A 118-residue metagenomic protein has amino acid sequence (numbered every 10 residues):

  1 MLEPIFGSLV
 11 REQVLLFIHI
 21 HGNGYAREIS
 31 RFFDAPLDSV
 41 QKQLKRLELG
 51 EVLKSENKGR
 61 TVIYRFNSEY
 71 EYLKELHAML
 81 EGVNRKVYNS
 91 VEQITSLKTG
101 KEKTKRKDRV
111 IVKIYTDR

Functional and structural regions predicted by a protein language model:
M1-R11, Y25, N57-E81: Short, cationic-aromatic polyanion-contact patches
I5, I18-H21: Short helix-capping/hinge SLiMs at alpha-helix to coil transitions
E12-L16: Pre-recognition alpha-helix immediately N-terminal to the DNA-recognition helix within helix-turn-helix or winged-helix
E28-F32: A short acidic, leucine-rich amphipathic alpha-helix
D38: Key DNA-contact positions within bacterial/archaeal DNA-binding proteins
L44-K45: Short, hydrophobic-biased segments on the C-terminal half of alpha helices that form "recognition helices"
E48-K58: A short, conserved structural fragment
E71-R118: Amphipathic alpha-helical dimerization/coiled-coil segments that flank or bridge DNA-binding/regulatory modules
